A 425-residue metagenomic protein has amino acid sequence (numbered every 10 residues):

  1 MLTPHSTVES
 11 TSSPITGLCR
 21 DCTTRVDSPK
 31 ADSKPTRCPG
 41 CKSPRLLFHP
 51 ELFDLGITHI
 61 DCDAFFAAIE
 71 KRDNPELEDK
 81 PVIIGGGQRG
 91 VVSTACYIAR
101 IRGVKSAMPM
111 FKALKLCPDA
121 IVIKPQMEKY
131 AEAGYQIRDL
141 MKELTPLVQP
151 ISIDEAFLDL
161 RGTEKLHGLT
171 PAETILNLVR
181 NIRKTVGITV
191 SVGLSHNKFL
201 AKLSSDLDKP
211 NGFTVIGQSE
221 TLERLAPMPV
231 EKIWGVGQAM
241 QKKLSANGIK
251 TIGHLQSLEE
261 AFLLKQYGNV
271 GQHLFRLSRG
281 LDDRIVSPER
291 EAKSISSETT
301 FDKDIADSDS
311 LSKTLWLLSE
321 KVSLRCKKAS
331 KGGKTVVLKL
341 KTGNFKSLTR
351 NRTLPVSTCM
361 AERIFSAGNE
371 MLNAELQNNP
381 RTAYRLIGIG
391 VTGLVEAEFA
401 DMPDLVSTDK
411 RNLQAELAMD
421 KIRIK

Functional and structural regions predicted by a protein language model:
M1, E9-C19, T23, A31 (+6 more regions): DNA-contacting surface of Y-family translesion DNA polymerases
M1-H273, V286, L324, D409-K425: Gly/Gly-Pro- and Ser/Thr-rich, intrinsically disordered tail segments characteristic of DNA damage-repair and tolerance
D63-F65, Q88-G90, G343-K346, L394-A397: Short, charged/polar surface micro-motifs in flexible loops or helix N-caps
I153, G187-T189, G333-T335, Y384-L386: Short secondary-structure junction motifs
F157-G162, T349-R352, E396, D401-L405: Short, hydrophobic beta-strand segments
L166, L200, K346, A397-F399: Residue-level signal for secondary-structure boundary sites
F365, N373, F399, P403-K410 (+1 more regions): Long, contiguous secondary-structure blocks with strong helical propensity
